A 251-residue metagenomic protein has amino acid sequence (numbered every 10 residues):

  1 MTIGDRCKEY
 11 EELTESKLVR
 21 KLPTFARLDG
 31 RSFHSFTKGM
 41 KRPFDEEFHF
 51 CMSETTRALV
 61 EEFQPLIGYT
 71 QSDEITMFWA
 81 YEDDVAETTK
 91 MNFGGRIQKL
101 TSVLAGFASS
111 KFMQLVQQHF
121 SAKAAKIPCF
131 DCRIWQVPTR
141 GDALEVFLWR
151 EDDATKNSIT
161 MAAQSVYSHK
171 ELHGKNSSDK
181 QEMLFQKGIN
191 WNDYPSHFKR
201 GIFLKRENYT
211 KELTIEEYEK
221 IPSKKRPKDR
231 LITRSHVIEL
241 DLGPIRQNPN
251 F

Functional and structural regions predicted by a protein language model:
M1-F251: Regulatory and interdomain segments flanking nucleotide-handling catalytic cores in signaling/defense enzymes
